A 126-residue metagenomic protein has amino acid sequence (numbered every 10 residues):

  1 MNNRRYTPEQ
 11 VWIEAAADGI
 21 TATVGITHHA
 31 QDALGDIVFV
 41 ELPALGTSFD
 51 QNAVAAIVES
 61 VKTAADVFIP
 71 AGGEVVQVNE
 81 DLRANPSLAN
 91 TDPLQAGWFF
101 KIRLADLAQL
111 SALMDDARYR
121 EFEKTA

Functional and structural regions predicted by a protein language model:
M1-A53, S87, T91-A126: Acidic, low-complexity mobile loops and tails
Q10-W12, V58, V67, V75: Conserved hydrophobic positions within beta-strands
H28, K62, A71: A short beta-strand motif that forms part of the nucleic acid-binding face of small beta-barrel RNA-binding folds
D36-A44, F49, A65-E80: Short beta-strand segments of a lipoyl-like beta-sandwich/carrier module
E59-F68, N85-S87: Short, Lys/Arg- and Gly-enriched loop/turn segments at beta-strand edges
